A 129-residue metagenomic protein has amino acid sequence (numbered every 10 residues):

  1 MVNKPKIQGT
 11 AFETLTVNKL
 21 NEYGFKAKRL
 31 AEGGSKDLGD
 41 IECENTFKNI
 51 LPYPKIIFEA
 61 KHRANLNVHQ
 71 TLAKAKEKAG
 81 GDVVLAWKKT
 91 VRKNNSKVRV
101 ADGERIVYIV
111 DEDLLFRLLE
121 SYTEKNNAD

Functional and structural regions predicted by a protein language model:
V2, K36-G39, G81, K93 (+1 more regions): Intrinsic-disorder/low-complexity regions
V2-K78: Catalytic centers of nucleases
I7, K89-D129: Domain-level recognition of nuclease-like catalytic cores that cleave nucleotide substrates
V17, D82, L115-F116: Generic N-terminal initiation segments characterized by hydrophobic and/or small/turn-forming residues
V68-V98: Short, charged, amphipathic alpha-helix that recurs within catalytic cores of restriction-modification and other
